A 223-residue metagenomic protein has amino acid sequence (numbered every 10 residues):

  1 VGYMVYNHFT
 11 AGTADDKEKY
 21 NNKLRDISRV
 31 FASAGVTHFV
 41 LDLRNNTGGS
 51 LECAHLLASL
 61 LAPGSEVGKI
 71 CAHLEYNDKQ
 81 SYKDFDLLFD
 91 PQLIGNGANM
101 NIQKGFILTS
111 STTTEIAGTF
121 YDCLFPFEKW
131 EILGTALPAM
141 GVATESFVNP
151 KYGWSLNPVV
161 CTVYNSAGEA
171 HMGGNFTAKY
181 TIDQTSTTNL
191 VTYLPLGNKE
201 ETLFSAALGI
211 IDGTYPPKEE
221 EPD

Functional and structural regions predicted by a protein language model:
V1: Flexible loop/hinge segments that line or gate small-molecule binding clefts
M4, G12-A14, D26, F31 (+2 more regions): C-terminal "post-core" interaction segments
F9: Hydrophobic pocket-lining residues within nucleotide cofactor-binding pockets
Y20, L24: Aromatic/hydrophobic pocket-lining residues that form the small-molecule binding cavity in soluble enzyme cores
L41: P-loop NTPase catalytic core of nucleic-acid-dependent motor ATPases
R44: Short strand-turn motif at the edge of the Rossmann-like AdoMet-binding core
